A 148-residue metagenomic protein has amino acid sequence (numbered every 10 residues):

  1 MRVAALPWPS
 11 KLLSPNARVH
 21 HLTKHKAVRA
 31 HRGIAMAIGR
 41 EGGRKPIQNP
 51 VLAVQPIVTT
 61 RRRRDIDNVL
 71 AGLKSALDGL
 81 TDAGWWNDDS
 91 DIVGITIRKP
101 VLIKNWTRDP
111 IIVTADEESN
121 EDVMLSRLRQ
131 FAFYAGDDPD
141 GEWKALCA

Functional and structural regions predicted by a protein language model:
M1-A148: Catalytic phosphate/metal-binding cores of nucleic-acid and nucleotide-processing enzymes, i.e., regions that mediate
